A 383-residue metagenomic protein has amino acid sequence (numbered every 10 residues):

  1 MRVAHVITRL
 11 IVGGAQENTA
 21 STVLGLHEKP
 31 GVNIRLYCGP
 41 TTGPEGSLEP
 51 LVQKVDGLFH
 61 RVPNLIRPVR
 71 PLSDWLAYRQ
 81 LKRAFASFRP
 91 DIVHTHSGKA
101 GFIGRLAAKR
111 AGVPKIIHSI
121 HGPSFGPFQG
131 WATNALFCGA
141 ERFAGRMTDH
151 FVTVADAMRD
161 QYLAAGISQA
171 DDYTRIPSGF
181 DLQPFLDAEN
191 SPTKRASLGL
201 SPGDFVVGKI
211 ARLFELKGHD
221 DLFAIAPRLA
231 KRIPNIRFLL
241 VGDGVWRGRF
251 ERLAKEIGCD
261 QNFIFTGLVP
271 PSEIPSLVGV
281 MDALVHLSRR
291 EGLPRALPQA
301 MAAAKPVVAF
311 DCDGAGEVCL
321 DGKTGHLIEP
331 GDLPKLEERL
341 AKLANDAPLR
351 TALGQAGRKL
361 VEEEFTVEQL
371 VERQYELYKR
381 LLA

Functional and structural regions predicted by a protein language model:
H5-S73, D172-Y173, V245: N-terminal strand-loop element at the rim of the active site of nucleotide-sugar-dependent glycosyltransferases
Q16-L24, F205, K209-K231, V245-R252 (+2 more regions): A conserved mid-protein helix/loop that constitutes part of the nucleotide-sugar donor-binding site
F85, L268-V269, S276-M281: Short alpha-helical donor nucleotide-sugar binding micro-motif in glycosyltransferases
M147-R175, F180-P184: A short, active-site helix/loop in glycosyltransferases that binds the activated sugar's phosphate group
E251-V269: Nucleotide-activated donor-binding/catalytic signature segment of Leloir-type glycosyltransferases, i.e., the conserved
R289: Aromatic "clamp/platform" in nucleotide-sugar-dependent glycosyltransferases that forms part of the donor/acceptor
P306-A309, C319: Short hydrophobic beta-strand element within catalytic cores of glycosyltransferases and related nucleotide-activated
D321-G322, H326-L333, K342-P348: Conserved acidic donor-binding segment of nucleotide-sugar-dependent glycosyltransferases
